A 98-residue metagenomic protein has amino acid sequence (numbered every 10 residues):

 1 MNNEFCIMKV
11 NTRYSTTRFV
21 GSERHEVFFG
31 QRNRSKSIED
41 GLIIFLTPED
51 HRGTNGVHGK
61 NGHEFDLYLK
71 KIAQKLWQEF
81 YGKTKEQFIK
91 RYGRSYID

Functional and structural regions predicted by a protein language model:
M1-H25, E49: Short cysteine-rich loop/turn motifs with clustered Cys
V20, G30, H51-G53: Short, charged/polar surface micro-motifs in flexible loops or helix N-caps
E23, L42-L46, A73: Amphipathic alpha-helical interface surfaces
F29-I43: Short linker/helix segments within small regulatory modules
I38, H63-Q74: Post-HEXXH active-site segment of zinc metalloproteases
E39, K60, G82-T84: General structural signal for secondary-structure boundaries
I43-Y68: Short Cys/His-centered divalent metal-binding micro-motifs
Q74-D98: Short flanking/linker segments adjacent to small metal-binding domains or redox-active Cys/His motifs
